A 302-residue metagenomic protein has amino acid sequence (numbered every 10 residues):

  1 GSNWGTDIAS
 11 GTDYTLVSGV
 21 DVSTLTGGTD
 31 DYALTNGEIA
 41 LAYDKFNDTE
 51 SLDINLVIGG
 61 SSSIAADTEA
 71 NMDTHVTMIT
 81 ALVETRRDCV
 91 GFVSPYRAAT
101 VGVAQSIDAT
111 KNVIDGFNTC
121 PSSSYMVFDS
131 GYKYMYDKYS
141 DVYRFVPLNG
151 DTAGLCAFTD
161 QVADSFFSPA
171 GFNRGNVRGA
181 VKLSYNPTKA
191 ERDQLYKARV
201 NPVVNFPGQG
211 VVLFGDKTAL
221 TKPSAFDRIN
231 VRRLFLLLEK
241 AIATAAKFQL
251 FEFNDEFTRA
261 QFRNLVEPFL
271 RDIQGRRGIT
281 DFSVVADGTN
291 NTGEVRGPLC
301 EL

Functional and structural regions predicted by a protein language model:
N3-L302: Structured, hydrophobic secondary-structure cores that serve as assembly/anchoring elements
